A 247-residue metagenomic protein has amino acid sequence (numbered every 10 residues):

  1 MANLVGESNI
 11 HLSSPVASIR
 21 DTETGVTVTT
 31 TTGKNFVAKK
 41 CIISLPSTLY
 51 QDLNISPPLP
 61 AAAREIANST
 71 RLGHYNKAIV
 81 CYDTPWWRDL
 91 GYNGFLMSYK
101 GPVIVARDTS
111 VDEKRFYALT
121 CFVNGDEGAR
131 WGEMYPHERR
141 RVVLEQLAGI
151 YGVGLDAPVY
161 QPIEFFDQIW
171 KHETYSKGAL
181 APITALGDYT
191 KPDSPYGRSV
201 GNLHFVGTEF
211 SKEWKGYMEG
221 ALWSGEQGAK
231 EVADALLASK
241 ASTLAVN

Functional and structural regions predicted by a protein language model:
M1-T32, F36-K40: Helical element adjacent to the flavin cofactor pocket in flavoenzyme catalytic cores
L12, L45-P46, Y82-D83, V206: A secondary-structure boundary/capping signal
P15-V16, T48, F210: Catalytic metal-binding/acid-base residues of hydrolase active sites
G25-T27, V37, S44, D52 (+2 more regions): Conserved flavin/dinucleotide-binding core of flavoenzymes
T31, D83, N124-D126: Residue-level recognition of strand-loop junctions within catalytic nucleotide-signaling folds
C41-A62, I79: Flavin (primarily FAD) binding-site architecture
A62-L90: Central beta-strand plus flanking loop segment that forms part of the substrate or channel wall within the catalytic
